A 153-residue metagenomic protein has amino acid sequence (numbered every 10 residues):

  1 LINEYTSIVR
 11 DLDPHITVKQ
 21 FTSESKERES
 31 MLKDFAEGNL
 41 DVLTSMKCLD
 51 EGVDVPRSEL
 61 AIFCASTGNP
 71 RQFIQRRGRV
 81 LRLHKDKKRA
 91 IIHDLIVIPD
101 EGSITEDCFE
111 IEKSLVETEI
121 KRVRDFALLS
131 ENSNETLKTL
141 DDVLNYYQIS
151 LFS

Functional and structural regions predicted by a protein language model:
L1-T22: Conserved helicase motor "Helicase C" RecA-like lobe of SF1/SF2 P-loop NTPases
Y5, F109, V116, Y146-Y147: Sequence-level detector for tyrosine residue identity
T17-N132: Conserved RecA-like P-loop NTPase helicase motor core
D125-S153: Charged phosphate-binding loop/patch that engages nucleotide di/tri-phosphates or the phosphate backbone of nucleic
